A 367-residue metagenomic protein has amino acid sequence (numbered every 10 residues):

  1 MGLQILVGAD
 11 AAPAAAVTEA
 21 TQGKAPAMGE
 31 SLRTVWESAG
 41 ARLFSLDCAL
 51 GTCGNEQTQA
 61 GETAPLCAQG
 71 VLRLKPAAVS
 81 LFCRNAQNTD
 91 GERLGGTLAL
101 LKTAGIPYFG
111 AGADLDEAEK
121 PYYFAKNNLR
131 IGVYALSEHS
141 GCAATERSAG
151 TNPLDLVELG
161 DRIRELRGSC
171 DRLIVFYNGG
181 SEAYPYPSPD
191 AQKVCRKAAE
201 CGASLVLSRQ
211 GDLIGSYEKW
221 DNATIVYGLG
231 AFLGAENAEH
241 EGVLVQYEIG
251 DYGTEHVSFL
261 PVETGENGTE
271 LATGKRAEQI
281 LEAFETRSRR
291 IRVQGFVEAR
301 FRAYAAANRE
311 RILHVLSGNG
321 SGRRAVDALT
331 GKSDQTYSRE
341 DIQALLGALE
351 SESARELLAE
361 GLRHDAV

Functional and structural regions predicted by a protein language model:
M1-F82, A86-N88, T97: N-terminal catalytic scaffold of extracellular/periplasmic and nuclease hydrolases that process anionic headgroups
V7-A9, A39-D47, L74-R84, P107-G112 (+3 more regions): Active-site neighborhood of phospho(di)ester-bond hydrolases with catalytic His/Asp-centered motifs
A14-A16, L50-C53, N85-L98, L115-K120 (+4 more regions): Active-site environment of divalent metal-dependent phosphoester hydrolases
A16-E30, G61-E62, A125-V175, K193 (+1 more regions): Binuclear metal-dependent hydrolase catalytic cores centered on His/Asp/Glu-rich metal-binding motifs
A39-G51, I163-Y186: Short acidic, glycine-rich surface-loop motifs adjacent to enzyme active sites
N55-L72, R172-G202: Active-site-proximal segments of metal-dependent phosphoesterases and phosphodiesterases across multiple
A77-A78, P189-V245: Conserved beta-sheet core of the metallophosphoesterase superfamily
Q246-V367: A short C-terminal boundary segment appended to hydrolase-like catalytic domains
